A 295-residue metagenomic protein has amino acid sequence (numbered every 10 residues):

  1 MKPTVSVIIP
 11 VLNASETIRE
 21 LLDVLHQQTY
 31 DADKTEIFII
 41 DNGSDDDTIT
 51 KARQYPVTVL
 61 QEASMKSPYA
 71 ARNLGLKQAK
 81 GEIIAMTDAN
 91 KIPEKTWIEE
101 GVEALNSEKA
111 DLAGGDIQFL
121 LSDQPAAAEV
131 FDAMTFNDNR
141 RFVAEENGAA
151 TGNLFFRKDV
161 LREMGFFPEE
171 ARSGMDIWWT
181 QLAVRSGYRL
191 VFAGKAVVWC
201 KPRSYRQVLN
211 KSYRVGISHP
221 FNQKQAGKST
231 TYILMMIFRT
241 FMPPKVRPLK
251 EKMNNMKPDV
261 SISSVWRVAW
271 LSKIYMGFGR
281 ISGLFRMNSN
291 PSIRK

Functional and structural regions predicted by a protein language model:
M1-V24: N-proximal low-complexity "stem/linker" segments adjacent to membrane-targeting elements
D23-K34: Short, acidic, metal-binding catalytic loop of nucleotide-sugar glycosyltransferases
D41-I49, K91: A conserved acidic beta->alpha catalytic loop
E62-A79: Glycine-rich, basic loop-to-helix element that forms the pyrophosphate-binding segment of sugar-nucleotide handling
I84: Short aromatic/hydrophobic "clamp" motif used to bind/position activated sugar donors
T96-A126: Conserved donor NDP-sugar-binding/catalytic core segment of glycosyltransferases
R172-Q181: Acidic donor-binding loop at a coil-to-helix junction in glycosyltransferase catalytic cores that engages
K211-S218, N222, S229-K295: Non-catalytic, C-terminal membrane-associated alpha-helical segments of glycosyltransferases
